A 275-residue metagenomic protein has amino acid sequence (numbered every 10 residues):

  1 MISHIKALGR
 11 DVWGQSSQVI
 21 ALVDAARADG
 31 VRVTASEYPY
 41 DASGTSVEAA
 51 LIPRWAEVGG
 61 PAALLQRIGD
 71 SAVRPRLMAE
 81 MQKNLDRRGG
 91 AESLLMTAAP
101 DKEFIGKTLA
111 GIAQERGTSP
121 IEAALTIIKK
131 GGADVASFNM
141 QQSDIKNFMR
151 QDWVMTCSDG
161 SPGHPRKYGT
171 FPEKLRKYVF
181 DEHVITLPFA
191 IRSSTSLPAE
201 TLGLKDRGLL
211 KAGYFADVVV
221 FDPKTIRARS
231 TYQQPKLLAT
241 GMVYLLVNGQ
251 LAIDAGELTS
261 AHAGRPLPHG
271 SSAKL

Functional and structural regions predicted by a protein language model:
M1-H183: Active-site neighborhoods of metal-dependent hydrolases
S3-I5, L125-T126, F189-S193, K211-A216: Beta-strand segments within the central parallel beta-sheet cores of soluble alpha/beta enzyme folds
V31-A35, D152, E200, G208 (+2 more regions): Structural beta-strand/beta-sheet cores of well-ordered domains, especially the beta-sheet scaffolds that support
S36, G117, D159, A190 (+4 more regions): Divalent metal-coordination and catalytic microenvironments
L64, D70, R76, K146-W153 (+3 more regions): C-terminal cap of metal-dependent C-N hydrolases
V135-I145, T186-F189, A199-K236: Acidic, glycine-enriched loop/beta-strand segments at the rims of small-molecule binding/catalytic pockets
E182-V184, R192-T195: Glycine-rich loop-to-alpha-helix module at the N-terminal edge of alpha/beta enzyme cores
S272-L275: Basic/polar N-terminal segments that are highly enriched at the extreme N-terminus, encompassing both cleavable
